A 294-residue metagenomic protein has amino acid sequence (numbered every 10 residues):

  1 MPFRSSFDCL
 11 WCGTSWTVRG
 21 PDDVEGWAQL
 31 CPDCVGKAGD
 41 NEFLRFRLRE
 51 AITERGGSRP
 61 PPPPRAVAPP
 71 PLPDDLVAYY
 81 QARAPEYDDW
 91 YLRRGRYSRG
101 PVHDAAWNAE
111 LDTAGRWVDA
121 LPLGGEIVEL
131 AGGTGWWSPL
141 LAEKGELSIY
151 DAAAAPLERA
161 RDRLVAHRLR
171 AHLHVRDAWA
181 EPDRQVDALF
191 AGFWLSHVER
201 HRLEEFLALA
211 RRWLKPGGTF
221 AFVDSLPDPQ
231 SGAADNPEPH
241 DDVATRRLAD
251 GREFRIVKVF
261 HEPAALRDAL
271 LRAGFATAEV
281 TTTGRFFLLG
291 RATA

Functional and structural regions predicted by a protein language model:
M1-P2, P21, K37-A66: Short, intrinsically disordered terminal segments enriched in charged and Pro/Gly residues
C9-C12, C31-C34: Short cysteine-rich clusters marking metal-coordination/redox-active sites
G20-A28: Short linker/helix segments within small regulatory modules
P62-P122: Conserved class I S-adenosyl-L-methionine
E126-E181: Class I SAM-dependent methyltransferase SAM/SAH-binding core
F190: A conserved beta-strand element that flanks and buttresses the S-adenosyl-L-methionine
E204-P216: A short glycine-rich, Lys/Arg-flanked "PGG" loop and its adjoining helix->strand segment in the class I
V223-R272: C-terminal alpha-helical "lid/dimerization" subdomain adjacent to the S-adenosyl-L-methionine
